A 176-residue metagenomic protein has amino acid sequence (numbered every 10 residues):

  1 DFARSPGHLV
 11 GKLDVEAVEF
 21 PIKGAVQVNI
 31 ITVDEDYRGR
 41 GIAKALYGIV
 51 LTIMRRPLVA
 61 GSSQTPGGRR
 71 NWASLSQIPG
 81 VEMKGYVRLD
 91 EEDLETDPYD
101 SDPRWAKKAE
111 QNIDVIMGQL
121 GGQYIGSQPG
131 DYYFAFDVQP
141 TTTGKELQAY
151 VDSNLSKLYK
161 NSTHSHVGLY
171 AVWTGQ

Functional and structural regions predicted by a protein language model:
S5-I22, T52-Q176: Terminal substrate-recognition subdomain of acyl/acetyltransferases
K23-E35: Conserved acetyl-CoA binding element of GNAT-fold acetyltransferases
V33-T52: Conserved acetyl-CoA-binding loop-helix of GNAT-fold acetyltransferases
